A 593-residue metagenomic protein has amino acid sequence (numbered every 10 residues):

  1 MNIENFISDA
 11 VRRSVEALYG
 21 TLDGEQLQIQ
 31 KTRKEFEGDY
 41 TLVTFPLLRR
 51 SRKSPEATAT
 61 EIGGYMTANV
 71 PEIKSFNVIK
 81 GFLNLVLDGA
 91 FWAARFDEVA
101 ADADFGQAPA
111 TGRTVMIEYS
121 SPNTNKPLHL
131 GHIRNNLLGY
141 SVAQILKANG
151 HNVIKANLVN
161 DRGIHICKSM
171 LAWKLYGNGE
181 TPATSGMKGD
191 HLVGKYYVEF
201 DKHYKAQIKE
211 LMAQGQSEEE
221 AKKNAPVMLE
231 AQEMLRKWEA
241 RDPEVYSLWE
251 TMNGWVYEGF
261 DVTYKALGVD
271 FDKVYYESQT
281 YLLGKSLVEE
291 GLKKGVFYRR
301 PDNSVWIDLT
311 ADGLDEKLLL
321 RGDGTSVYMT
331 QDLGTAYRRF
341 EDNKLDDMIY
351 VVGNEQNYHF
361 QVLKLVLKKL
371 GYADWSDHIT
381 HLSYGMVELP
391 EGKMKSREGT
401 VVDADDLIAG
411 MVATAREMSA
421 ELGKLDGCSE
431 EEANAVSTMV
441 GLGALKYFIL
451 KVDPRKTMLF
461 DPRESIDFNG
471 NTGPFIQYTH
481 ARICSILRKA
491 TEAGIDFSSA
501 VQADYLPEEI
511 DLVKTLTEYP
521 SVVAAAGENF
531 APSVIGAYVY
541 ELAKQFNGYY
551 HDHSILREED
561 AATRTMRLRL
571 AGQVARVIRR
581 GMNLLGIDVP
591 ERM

Functional and structural regions predicted by a protein language model:
M1-A93, P109-M593: Non-catalytic interaction-recognition regions
A94-V99: Short, charged, solvent-exposed linker or helix-capping segments at domain edges/interfaces that act as flexible hinges
A100-P109: Flexible, low-complexity linker/hinge segments
